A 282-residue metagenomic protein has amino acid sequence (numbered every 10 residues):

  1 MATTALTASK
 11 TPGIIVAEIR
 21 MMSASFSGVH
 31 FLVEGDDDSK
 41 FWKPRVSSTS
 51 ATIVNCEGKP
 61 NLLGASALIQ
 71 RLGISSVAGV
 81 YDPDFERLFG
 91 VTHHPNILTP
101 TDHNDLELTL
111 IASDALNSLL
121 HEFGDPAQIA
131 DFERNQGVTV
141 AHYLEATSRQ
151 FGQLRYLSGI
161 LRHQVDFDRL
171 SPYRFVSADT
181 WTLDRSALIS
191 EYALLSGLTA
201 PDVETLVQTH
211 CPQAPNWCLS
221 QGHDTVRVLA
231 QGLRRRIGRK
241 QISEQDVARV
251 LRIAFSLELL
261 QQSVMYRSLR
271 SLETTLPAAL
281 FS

Functional and structural regions predicted by a protein language model:
M1-S282: Acidic, divalent-metal-binding catalytic cores of TOPRIM and closely related two-metal-ion phosphodiester/pyrophosphate
